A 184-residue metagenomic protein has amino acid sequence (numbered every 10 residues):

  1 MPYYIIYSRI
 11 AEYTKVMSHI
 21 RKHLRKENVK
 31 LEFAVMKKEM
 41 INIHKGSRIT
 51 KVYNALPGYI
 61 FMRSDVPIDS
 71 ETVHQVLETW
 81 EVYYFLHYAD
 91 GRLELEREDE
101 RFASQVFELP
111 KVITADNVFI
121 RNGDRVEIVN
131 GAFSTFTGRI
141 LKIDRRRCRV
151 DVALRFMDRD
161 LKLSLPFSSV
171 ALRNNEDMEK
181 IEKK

Functional and structural regions predicted by a protein language model:
M1-R125, R145, D151-K184: Acidic-enriched and Gly/Ser
T135-I143: Short beta-strand-centered aromatic/proline hotspots
